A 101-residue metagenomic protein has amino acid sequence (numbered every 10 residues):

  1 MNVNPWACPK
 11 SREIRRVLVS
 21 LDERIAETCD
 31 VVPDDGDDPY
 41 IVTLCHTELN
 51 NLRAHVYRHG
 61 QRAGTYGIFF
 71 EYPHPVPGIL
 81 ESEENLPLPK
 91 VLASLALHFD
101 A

Functional and structural regions predicted by a protein language model:
M1-L49, P73-E83: Negatively charged, low-complexity tracts enriched in Asp/Glu with abundant Ser/Thr
E23, Q61, L97-D100: Short, intrinsically disordered, mixed-charge
V31, N50, R62, L92-S94: A generic structural micro-environment signature that highlights single residues at secondary-structure boundaries
H46, A54, R58, S94 (+1 more regions): Functionally constrained cores in energy, signaling, and assembly domains
N51-L86: Intrinsically disordered, low-complexity regulatory segments enriched in Ser/Thr/Pro and charged residues
L86-A101: Well-ordered alpha/beta subsegment
